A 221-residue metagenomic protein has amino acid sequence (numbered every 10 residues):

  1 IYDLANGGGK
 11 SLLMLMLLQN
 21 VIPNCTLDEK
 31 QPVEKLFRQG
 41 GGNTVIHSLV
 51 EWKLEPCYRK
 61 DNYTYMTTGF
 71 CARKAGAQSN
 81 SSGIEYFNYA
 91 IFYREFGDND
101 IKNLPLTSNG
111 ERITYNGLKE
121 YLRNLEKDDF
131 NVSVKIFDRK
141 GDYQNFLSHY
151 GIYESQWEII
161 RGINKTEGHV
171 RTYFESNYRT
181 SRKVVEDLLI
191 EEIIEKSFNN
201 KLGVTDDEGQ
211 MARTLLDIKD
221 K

Functional and structural regions predicted by a protein language model:
I1-P32: Phosphate-binding glycine-rich loops of NTP-binding sites
N6, G41, F174, Y178: Aromatic-acidic/polar surface patches that form glycan- and anion
G7-G8, N43-V45, V184: Short, well-ordered loop/turn elements at secondary-structure boundaries
L12-M16, T68, E85-F87, V184 (+1 more regions): Alpha-helical scaffold elements adjacent to nucleotide-binding pockets in ATP/GTP-utilizing enzyme cores
V21, D28, E55-C57, E192: Short acidic, S/G/P-rich loop/turn micro-motifs used as interaction or catalytic elements
K30-L36, K201-T205: Short amphipathic alpha-helical segments embedded in low-complexity Lys/Glu-rich regions
E34-H149: Nucleotide-state sensing region of NTPase/ATPase domains
I113, K119-K221: Extended, Lys/Glu-rich alpha-helical coiled-coil stalks
